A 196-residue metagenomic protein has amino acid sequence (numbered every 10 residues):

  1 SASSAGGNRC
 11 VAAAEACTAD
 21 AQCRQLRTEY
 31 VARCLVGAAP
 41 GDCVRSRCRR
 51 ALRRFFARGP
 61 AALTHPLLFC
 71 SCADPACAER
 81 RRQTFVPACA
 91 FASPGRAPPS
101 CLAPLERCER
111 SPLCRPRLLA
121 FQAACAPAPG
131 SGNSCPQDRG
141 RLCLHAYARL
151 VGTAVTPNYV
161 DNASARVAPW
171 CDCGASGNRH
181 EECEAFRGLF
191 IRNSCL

Functional and structural regions predicted by a protein language model:
S1-L196: Mature extracellular/luminal domains of secreted and GPI-anchored eukaryotic proteins, especially small
